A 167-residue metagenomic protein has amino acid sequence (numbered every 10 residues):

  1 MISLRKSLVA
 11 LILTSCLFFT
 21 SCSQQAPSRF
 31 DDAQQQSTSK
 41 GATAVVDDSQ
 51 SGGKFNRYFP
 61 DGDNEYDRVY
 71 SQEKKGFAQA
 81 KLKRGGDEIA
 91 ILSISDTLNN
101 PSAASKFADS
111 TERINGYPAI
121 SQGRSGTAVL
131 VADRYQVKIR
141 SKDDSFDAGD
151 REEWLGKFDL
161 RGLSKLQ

Functional and structural regions predicted by a protein language model:
M1-L11: Bacterial N-terminal signal peptides that target proteins for export
S7-L8, D31, Q136: Small/flexible residues
L13-C16: Classic N-terminal secretory signal peptides
F18-S21: C-terminal motif of bacterial Sec signal peptides marking the signal peptidase cleavage site
Q24, S28-S125: Short, solvent-exposed recognition patches
S28, Q72, K83-R84, A108-Q167: A short, solvent-exposed beta-edge/loop patch
